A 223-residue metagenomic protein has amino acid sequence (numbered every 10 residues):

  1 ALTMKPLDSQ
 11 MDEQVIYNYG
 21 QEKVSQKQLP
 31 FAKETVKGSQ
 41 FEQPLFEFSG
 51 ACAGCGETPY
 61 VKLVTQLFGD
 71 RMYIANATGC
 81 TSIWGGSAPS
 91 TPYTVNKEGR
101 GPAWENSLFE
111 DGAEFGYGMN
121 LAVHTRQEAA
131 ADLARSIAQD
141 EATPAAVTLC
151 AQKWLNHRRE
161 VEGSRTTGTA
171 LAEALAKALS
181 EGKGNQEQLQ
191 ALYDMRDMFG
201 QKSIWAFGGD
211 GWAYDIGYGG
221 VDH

Functional and structural regions predicted by a protein language model:
A1-Q10, P59, G69, G219: Iron-sulfur cluster-binding cysteine motifs and their immediate structural context in ferredoxin-like electron-transfer
L2-G38, G99-R100: Non-heme iron-sulfur electron-transfer modules
L7-S9, A77-G86: A glycine-rich phosphate-binding loop feature that marks nucleotide/adenosyl-phosphate handling sites
M11, Y17-Q21, A88-K97, G220-H223: Short secondary-structure boundary/capping segments
V36-E47, A170-L175, G200: Gly-rich Lys/Arg/Thr-decorated short loops/hinges at beta-loop-alpha junctions or inter-strand turns that position
Q40-A51, D111-G116, Q152, H157 (+2 more regions): Glycine- and acidic
E57-L63, D70-Y73, I83-S90, G182-H223: Thiamine diphosphate
L108-N185: N-terminal leader/propeptide and maturation segments of large enzyme subunits in energy/redox metabolism and hydrolases
